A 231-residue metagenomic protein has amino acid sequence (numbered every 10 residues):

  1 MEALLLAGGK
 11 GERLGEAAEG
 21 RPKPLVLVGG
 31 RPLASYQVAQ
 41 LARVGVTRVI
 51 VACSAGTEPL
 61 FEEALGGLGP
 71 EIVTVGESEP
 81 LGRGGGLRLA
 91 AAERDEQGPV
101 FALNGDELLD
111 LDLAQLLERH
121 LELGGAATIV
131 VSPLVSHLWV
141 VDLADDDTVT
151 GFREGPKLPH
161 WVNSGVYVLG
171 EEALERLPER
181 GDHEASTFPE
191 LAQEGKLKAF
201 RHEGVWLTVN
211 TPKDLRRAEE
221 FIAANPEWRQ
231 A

Functional and structural regions predicted by a protein language model:
M1-E19, K196: N-terminal nucleotide-binding beta1-loop-alpha1 segment
E2-L5, R13, L27, R31-N104 (+4 more regions): Conserved N-terminal catalytic core of the sugar/cofactor nucleotidyltransferase
G8, S54, S132-P133: Histidine-centered beta-alpha loop that forms part of the nucleotide-sugar donor binding/catalytic region in diverse
E19, R43, E93-Q97, D110 (+3 more regions): Alpha-helix termination/capping residues and helix-transition junctions
L25, V140-L143, A199: A structural signal for short hydrophobic beta-strand segments in well-ordered beta-sheet cores
A34, A90, D106, H120 (+3 more regions): Residue-level signal for inorganic ion chemistry
V100-F101, L108, A114-L121, P133-S136 (+1 more regions): Catalytic-core segments of class I nucleotidyltransferases/pyrophosphorylases that form NMP-activated intermediates
A127-L143: Short beta-strand-to-loop element that shapes/binds the nucleotide-sugar donor at the catalytic cleft/hinge
